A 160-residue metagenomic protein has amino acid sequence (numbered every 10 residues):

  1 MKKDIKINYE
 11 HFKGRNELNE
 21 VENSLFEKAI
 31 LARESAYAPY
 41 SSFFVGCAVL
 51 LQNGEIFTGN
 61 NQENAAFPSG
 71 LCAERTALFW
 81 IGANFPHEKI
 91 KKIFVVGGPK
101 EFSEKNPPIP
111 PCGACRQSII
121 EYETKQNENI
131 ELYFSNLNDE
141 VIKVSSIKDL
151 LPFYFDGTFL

Functional and structural regions predicted by a protein language model:
M1-E27: Short, compositionally biased leader-like segments
F26-P39: Beta-lactamase-like hydrolase cores
E34-Y37, Q52, G82, I120: Charged, amphipathic alpha-helical interaction segments
Y40-S42, L71: Short glycine/proline-enriched turns and hinge-like loops at secondary-structure junctions
S42-L51: Short beta-strand scaffold segments in enzyme catalytic cores
L50-Q52, N61-Q62: Acidic/polar N-terminal loop/beta-strand segments that form early-domain functional surfaces
N60-L160: Zn2+-dependent cytidine deaminase-like catalytic core
